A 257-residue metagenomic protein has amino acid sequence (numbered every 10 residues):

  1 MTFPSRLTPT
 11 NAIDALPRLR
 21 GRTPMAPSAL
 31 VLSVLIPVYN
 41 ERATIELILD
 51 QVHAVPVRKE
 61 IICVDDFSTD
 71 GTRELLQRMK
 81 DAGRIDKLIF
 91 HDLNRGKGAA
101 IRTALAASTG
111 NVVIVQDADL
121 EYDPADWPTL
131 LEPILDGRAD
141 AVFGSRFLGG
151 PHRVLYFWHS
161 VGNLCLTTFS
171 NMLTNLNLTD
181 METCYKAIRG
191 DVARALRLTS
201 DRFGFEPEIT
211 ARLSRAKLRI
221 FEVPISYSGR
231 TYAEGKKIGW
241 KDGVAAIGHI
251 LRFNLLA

Functional and structural regions predicted by a protein language model:
M1-V31, L173-L176, L198-A257: Hydrophobic helical membrane-anchoring modules
P17-R20, E41-A54: Short, well-formed alpha-helical segments that are part of the catalytic scaffolds of diverse glycosyltransferases
A43-L47, D70-M79: Acidic helix N-cap motif at the loop->helix transition within catalytic regions of sugar-transfer enzymes
L49, H53, R58-S68, I89-H91: Short beta-strand/loop segment that forms part of the nucleotide-sugar
K59-I62, R73-A107: Conserved donor nucleotide-binding strand/loop of the catalytic core
D65-E74, L120: A conserved acidic beta->alpha catalytic loop
H91-A107, V112, P124-F203, G229-W240 (+1 more regions): Acceptor/aglycone-binding surface of glycosyltransferases and processive sugar-polymer synthases
